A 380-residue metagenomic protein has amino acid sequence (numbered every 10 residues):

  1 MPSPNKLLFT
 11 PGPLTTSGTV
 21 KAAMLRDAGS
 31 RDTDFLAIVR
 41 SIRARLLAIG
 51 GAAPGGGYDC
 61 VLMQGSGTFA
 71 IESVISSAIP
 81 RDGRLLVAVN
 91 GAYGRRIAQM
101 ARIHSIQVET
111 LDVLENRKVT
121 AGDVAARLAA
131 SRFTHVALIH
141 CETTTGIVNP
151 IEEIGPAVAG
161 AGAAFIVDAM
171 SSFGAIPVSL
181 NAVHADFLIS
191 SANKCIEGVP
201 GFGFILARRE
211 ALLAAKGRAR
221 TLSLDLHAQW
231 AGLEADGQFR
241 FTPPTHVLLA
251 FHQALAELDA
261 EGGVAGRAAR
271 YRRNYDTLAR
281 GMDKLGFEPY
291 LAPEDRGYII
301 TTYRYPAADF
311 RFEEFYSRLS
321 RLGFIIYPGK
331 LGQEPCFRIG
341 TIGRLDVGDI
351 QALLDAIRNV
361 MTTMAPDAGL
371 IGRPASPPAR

Functional and structural regions predicted by a protein language model:
M1-T33: N-terminal "arm"/small-domain region of PLP-dependent enzymes with the aminotransferase-like
T15, N193-A279: Active-site C-terminal subdomain of aminotransferase-like
A23-S73, A92, R96-R102: Conserved N-terminal alpha-helix of the aminotransferase class I/II PLP-enzyme fold
I79-R95: Conserved PLP-anchoring active-site segment centered on the Schiff-base-forming lysine
K118-G174: Active-site phosphate-binding strand-loop segment of PLP-dependent enzymes
N181-N193: Conserved active-site segment immediately N-terminal to the catalytic lysine that forms the internal aldimine
E288-R318: Conserved PLP-binding catalytic core of the aspartate aminotransferase-like
E334-R380: PLP-dependent enzyme catalytic core of the Aspartate aminotransferase-like
